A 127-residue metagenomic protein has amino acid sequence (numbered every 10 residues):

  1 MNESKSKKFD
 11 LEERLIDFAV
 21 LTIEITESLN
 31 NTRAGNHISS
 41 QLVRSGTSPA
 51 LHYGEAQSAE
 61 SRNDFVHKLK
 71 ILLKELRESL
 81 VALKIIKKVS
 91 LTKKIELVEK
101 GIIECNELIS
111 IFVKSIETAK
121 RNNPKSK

Functional and structural regions predicted by a protein language model:
M1-L51, E55, A59-K127: Short, C-terminally biased terminal segments at protein or domain edges
